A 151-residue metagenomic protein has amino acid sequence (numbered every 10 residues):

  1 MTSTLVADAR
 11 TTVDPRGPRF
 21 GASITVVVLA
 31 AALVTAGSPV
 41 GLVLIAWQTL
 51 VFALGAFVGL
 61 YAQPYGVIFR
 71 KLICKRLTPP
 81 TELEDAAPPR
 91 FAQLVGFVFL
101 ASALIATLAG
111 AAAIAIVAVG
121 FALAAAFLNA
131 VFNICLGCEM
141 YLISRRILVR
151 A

Functional and structural regions predicted by a protein language model:
M1-A151: Membrane-interfacial helix-loop segments of redox and metal-homeostasis proteins, especially TM-loop-TM junctions
